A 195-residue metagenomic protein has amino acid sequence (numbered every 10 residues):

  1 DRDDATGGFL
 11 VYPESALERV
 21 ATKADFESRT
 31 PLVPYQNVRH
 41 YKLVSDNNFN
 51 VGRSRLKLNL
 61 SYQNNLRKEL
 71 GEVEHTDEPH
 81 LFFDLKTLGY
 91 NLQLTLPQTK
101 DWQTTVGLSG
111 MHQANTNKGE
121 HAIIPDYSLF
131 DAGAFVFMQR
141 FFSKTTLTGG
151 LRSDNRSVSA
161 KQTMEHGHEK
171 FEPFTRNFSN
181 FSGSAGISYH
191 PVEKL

Functional and structural regions predicted by a protein language model:
D1-L195: Outer-membrane beta-barrel proteins, especially TonB-dependent receptors
